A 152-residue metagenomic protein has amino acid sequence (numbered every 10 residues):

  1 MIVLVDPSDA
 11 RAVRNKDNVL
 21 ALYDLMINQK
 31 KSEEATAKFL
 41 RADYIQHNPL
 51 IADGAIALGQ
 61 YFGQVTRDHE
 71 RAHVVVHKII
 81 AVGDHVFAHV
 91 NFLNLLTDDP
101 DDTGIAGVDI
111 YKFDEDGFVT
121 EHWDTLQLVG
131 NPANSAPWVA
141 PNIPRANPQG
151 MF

Functional and structural regions predicted by a protein language model:
M1-F152: C-terminal and inter-domain tail/linker signature
